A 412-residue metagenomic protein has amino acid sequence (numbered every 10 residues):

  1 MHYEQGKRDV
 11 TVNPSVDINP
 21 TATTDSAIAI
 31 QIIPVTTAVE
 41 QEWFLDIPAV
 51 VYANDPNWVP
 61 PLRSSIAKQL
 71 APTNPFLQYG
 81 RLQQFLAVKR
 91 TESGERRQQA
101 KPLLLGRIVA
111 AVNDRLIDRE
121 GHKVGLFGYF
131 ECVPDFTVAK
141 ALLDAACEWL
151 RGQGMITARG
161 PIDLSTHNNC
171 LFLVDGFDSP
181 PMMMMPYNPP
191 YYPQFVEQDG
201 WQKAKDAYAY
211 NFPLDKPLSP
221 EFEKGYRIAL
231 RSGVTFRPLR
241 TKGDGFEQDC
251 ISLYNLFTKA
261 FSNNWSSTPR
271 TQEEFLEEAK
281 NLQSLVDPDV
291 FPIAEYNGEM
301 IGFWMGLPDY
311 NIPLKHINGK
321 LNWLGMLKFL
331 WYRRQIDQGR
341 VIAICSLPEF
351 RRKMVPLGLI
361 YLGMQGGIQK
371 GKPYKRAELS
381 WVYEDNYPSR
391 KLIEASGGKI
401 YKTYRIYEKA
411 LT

Functional and structural regions predicted by a protein language model:
H2-D9, T91-K101: Short, basic, low-complexity termini and linkers enriched in Ser/Thr/Gly/Pro that act as targeting/leader peptides
H2-G6, V12-D17, A139-R240, R405-L411: Acyl-donor-binding surface of acyltransferase catalytic domains
D25-A67, C147: TRNA-binding/sensing appendages of the translation machinery
Q31-W43, F236-S252: A short beta-loop-alpha structural element at the N-terminal edge of CoA-dependent acyl/N-acetyltransferase catalytic
P48-F85, K89, A110-D118, R240 (+2 more regions): A conserved beta-strand-loop-helix scaffold within acyl/acetyltransferase catalytic domains
I117-G200, I317-S396: Acyl-donor binding region in acyl/amide transferases
